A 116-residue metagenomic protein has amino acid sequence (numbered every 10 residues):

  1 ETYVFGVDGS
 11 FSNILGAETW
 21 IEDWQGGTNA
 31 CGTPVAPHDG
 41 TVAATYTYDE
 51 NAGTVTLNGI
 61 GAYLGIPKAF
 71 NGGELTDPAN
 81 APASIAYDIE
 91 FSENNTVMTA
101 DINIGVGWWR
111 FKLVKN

Functional and structural regions predicted by a protein language model:
E1-N116: First exposed extracellular module after export/assembly in secreted or surface-exposed proteins
